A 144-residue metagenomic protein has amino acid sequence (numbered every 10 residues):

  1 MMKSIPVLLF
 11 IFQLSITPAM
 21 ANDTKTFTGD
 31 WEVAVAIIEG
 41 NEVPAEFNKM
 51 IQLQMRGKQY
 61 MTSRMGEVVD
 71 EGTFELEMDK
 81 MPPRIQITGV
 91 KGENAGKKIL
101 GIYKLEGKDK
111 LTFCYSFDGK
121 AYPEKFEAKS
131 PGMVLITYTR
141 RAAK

Functional and structural regions predicted by a protein language model:
M1-M2: N-terminal secretory signal peptides that target proteins for export/translocation
I5-I16: Bacterial N-terminal signal peptides
P18-E32: N-terminal helix-cap/turn-to-beta initiation motif at the start of protein domains
V33-A45, K58-K125: Contiguous, well-ordered beta-strand patches that form the walls/edges of small beta-barrel/beta-sandwich domains
E46-K49, P131: A short beta-loop-beta micro-motif enriched in histidine and acidic residues
K49-M55: A generic "structured core" feature
K129-K144: C-terminal partner/receptor-binding element of secreted or periplasmic proteins
